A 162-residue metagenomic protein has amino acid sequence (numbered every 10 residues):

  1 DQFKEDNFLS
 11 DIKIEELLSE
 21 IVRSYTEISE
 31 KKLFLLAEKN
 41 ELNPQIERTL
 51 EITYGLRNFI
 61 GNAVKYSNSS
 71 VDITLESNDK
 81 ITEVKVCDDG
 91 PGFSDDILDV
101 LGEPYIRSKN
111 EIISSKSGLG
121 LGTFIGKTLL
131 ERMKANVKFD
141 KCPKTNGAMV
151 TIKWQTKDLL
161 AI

Functional and structural regions predicted by a protein language model:
L9-E27, K31, G55: Short beta-to-alpha transition helix within the HATPase_c
L36-G55: Conserved short strand/loop->alpha-helix "switch" segment adjacent to the catalytic nucleotide/phosphoryl-transfer site
S70-K80: Short beta-strand/loop element within the Bergerat-fold HATPase_c
D88: Acidic ATP/Mg2+-coordinating residue in the GHKL
F93-I106: Short conserved segment of the HATPase_c
S115-I125: Glycine-rich phosphate-binding loop
I125-K134: Conserved glycine-/histidine-rich ATP-lid loop and adjacent helix of the Bergerat-fold HATPase_c
